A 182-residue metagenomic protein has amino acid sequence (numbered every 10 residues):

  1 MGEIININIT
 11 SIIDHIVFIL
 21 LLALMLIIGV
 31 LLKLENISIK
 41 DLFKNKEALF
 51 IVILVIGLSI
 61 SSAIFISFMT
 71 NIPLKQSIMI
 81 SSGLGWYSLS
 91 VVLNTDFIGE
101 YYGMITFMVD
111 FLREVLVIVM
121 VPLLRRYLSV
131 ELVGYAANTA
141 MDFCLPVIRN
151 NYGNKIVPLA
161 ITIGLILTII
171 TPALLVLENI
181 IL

Functional and structural regions predicted by a protein language model:
M1-S59, L74-G85: Helical membrane-embedded segments and adjacent short helical loop/helix-boundary regions of multi-pass membrane
I4-N8, D14, L124-E131, Y135: Short alpha-helical packing/oligomerization segments
N6, T70-N71, R125, N179: Short helix-capping/hinge motifs at transmembrane helix termini and TM-loop junctions
L22, V117-I118, C144, P172: Hydrophobic transmembrane alpha-helices of multi-pass small-molecule transporters
V30-D41, I66, V92, V121-L124 (+1 more regions): C-terminal ends of transmembrane helices
S38-I64, G103-V115, L159-L167: Entry/N-cap segments of selected transmembrane alpha helices and their immediately preceding amphipathic helices
Q76-L116, Y127-T162: Alpha-helical membrane segments and immediately flanking helix-loop junctions that form or couple to the substrate/ion
A173-L182: Juxtamembrane boundary at the C-terminal end of a transmembrane helix
